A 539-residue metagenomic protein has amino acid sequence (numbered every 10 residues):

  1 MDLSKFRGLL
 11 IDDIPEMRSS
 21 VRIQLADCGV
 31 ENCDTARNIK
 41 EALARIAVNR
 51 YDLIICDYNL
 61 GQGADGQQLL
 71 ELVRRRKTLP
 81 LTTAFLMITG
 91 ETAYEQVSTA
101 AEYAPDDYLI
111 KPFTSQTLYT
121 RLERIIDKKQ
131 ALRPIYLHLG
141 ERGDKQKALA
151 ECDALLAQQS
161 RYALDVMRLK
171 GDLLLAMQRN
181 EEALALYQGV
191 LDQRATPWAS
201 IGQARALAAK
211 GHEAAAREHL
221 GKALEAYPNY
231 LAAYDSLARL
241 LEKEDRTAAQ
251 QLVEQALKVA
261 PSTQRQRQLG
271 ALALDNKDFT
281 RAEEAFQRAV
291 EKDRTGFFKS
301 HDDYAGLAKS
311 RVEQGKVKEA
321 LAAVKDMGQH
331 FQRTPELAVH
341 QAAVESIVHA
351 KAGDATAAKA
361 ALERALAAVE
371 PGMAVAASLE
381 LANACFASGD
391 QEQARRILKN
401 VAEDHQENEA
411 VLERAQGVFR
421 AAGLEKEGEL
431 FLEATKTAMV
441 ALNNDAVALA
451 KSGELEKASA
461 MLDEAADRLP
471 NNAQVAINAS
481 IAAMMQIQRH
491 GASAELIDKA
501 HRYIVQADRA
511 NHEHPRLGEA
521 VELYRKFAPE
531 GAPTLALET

Functional and structural regions predicted by a protein language model:
S4-E16, V21-L25: Conserved acidic segment of CheY-like receiver
T35-L53, G61, E181, Q188: Acidic, metal-coordinating helix/loop segments flanking the phosphotransfer/catalytic sites of two-component signaling
D57-Q62, T89: Active-site residues of response regulator receiver
Q67-P80: Short amphipathic alpha-helix used as the core "switch/output" element in two-component signaling
P80-Y94: A short, hydrophobic beta-strand element within the central beta-sheet of small alpha/beta folds
F113-L122: C-terminal output helix
I126-K170, L175-A176: CheY-like receiver
E181-V401, H405-A421, E425, L432-S452 (+4 more regions): Flexible loop/N-cap segments at domain edges
